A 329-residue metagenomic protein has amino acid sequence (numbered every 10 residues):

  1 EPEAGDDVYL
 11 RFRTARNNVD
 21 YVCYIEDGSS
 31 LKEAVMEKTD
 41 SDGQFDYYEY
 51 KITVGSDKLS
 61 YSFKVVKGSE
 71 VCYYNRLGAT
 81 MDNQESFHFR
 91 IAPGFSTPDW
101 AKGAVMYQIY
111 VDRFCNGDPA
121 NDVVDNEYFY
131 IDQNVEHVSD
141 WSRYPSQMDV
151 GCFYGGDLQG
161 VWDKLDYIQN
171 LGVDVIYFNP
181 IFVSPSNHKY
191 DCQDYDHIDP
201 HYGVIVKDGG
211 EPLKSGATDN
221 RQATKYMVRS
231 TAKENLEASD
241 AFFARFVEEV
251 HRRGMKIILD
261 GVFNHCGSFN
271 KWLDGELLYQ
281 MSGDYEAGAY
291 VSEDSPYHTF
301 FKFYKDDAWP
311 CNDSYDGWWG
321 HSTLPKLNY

Functional and structural regions predicted by a protein language model:
E1-Q108: Glycan-association/targeting regions that enable binding to alpha-glucans and other polysaccharides
T14-D20, V54-L59, G68, W162-I176 (+1 more regions): Short, solvent-exposed loop/edge-beta patches enriched in aromatic
V111-D174, I181-Y329: Substrate-binding/active-site clefts of carbohydrate-active enzymes
